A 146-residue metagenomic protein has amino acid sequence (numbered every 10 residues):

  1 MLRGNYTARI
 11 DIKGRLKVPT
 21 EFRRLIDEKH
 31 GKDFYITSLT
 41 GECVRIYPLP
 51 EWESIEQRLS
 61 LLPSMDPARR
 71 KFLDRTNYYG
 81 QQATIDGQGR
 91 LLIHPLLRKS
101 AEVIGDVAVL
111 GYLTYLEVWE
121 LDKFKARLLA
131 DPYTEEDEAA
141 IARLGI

Functional and structural regions predicted by a protein language model:
M1-T7, I12-R15, E21-Q88, P95-I146: Flexible "stalk/tail and boundary" regions
